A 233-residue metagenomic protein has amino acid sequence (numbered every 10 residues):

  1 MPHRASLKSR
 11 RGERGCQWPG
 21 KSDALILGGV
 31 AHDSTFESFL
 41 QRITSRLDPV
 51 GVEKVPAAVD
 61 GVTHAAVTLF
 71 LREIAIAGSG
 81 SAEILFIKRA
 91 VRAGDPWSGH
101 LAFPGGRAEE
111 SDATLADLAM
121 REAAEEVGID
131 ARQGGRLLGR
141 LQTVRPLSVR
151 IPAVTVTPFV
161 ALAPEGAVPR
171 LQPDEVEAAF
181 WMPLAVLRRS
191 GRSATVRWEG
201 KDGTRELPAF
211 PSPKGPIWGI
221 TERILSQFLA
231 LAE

Functional and structural regions predicted by a protein language model:
P2-F103, R107-A167, A185-L187, R197-E233: N-terminal leader/linker segments that precede catalytic domains of diphosphate-processing enzymes
V149, P169-D174, G191-S193: A short secondary-structure junction signal
P169-V186: Acidic, glycine-rich loop-and-strand cores that form catalytic or ligand-binding grooves in diverse globular domains
